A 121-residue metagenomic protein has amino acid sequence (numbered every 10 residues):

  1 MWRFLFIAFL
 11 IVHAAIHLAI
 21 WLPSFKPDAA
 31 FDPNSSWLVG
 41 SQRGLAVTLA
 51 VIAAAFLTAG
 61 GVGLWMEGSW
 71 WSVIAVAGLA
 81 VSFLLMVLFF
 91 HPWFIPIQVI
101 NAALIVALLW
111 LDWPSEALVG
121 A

Functional and structural regions predicted by a protein language model:
M1-A121: Membrane-interface extramembranous regions
